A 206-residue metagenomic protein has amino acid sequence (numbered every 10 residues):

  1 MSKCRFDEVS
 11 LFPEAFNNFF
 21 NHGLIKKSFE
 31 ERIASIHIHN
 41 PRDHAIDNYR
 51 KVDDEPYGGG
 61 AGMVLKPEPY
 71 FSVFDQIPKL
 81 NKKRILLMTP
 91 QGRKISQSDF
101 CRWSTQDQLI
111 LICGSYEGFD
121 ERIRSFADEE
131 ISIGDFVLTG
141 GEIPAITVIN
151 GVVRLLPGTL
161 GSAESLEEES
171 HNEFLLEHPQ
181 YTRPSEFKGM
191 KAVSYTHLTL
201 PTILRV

Functional and structural regions predicted by a protein language model:
M1-I77: N-terminal nucleotide/polyanion-binding subdomain common to many enzyme families
D7-V9, H37-H39, L86, L109-I110 (+1 more regions): Hydrophobic/aromatic beta-strand patches that form the interior of the parallel beta-sheet core in alpha/beta enzyme
G23-K27, C101-T105, D128: Short, solvent-exposed amphipathic alpha-helical segments in soluble enzyme and RNA/protein-processing domains
P41-H44, S115-F119: Short glycine-enriched loops at secondary-structure junctions
V64-C113, D120: S-adenosyl-L-methionine/SAH cofactor-binding core of RNA-modifying enzymes
F119, I123-E164, E169: Structured adenosyl-cofactor binding patch, chiefly the S-adenosyl-L-methionine
L155-K191: Internal, active-site/partner-interface "lid" segment
T196-T199, L204: Conserved small/polar residues in nucleotide/adenosyl-binding loops
